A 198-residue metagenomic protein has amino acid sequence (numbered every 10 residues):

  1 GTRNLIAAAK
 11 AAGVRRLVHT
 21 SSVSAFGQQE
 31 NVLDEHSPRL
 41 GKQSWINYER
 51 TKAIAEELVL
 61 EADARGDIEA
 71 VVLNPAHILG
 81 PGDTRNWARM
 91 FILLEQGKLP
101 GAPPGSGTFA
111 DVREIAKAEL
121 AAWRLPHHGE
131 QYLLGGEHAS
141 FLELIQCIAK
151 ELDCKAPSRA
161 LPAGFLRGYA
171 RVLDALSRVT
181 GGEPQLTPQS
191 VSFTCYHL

Functional and structural regions predicted by a protein language model:
R3-Y48: Conserved Rossmann-fold NAD(P)-dependent oxidoreductase catalytic core, especially the SDR/UDP-sugar
N4, I54, N86, P103-W123 (+1 more regions): Substrate-positioning beta->alpha
K10, Q28, S44-V71: Active-site Tyr-X1-5-Lys
L33-S37, S44-E56, H77, G105-A110: Short-chain dehydrogenase/reductase
R65-I68, L79-M90, A122-Y132, C154-A156: Glycine/proline-rich active-site loop of Rossmann-fold NAD(P)-dependent oxidoreductases
E69-F109: NAD(P)-dependent short-chain dehydrogenase/reductase
A118-L186: Mid/C-terminal beta-alpha module of Rossmann-like enzyme folds, strongest in SDR-family dehydrogenases/epimerases
